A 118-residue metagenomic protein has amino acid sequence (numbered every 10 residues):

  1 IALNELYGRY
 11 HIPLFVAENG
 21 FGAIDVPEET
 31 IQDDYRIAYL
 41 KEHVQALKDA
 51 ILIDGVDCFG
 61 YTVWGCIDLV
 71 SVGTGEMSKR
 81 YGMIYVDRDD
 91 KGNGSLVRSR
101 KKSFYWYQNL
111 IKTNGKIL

Functional and structural regions predicted by a protein language model:
I1-L118: Non-catalytic scaffold segments within catalytic domains of secreted glycoside hydrolases
